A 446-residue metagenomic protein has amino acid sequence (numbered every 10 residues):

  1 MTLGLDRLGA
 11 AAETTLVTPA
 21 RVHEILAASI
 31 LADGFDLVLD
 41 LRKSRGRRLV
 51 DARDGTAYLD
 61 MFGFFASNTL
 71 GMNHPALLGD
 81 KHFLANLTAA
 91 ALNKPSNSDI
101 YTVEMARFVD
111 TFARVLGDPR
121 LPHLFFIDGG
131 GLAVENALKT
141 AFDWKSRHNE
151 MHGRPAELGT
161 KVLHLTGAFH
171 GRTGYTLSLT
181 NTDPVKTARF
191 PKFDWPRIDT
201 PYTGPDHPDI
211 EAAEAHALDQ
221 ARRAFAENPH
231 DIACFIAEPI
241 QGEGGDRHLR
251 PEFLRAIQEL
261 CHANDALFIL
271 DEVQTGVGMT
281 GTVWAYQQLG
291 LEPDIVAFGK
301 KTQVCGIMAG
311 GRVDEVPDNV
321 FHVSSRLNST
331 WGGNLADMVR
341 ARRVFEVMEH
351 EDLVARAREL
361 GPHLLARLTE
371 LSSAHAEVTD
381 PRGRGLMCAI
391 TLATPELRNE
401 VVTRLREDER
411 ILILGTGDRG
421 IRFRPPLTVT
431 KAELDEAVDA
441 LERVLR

Functional and structural regions predicted by a protein language model:
T2-R446: Conserved N-terminal phosphate-binding loop of PLP-dependent enzymes in the Aspartate aminotransferase
